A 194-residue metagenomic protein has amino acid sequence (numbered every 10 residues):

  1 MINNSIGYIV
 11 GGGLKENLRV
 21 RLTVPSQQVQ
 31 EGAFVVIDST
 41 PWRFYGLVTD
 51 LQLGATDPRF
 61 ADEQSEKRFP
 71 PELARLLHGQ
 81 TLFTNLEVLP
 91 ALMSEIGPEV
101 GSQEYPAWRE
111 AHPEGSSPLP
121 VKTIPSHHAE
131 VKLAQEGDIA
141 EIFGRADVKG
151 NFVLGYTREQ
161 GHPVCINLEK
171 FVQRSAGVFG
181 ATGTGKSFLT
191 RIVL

Functional and structural regions predicted by a protein language model:
M1-A146: Conserved ASCE P-loop ATPase motor domains encompassing nucleic-acid-directed helicases/translocases
K149-L194: Glycine-rich phosphate-binding loop of nucleotide-binding enzymes
